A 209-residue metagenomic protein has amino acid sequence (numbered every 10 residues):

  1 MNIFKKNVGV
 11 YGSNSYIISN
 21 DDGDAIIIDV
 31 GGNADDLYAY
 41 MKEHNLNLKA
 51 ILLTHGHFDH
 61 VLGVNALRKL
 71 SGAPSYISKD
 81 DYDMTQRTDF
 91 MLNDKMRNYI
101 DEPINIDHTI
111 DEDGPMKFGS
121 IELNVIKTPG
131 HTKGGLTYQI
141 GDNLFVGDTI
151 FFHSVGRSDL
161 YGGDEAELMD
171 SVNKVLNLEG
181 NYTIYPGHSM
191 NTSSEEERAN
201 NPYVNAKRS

Functional and structural regions predicted by a protein language model:
M1, I106, E112-G114, G119-N124: Short beta-strand or tight-loop elements that sit immediately N-terminal to catalytic metal-binding acidic residues
M1-H44, T137-G147: Conserved beta-strand hairpin/beta-sheet module of binuclear metal-dependent hydrolase folds, prominently
K6-N7, N105-D107, K127-P129: Short Gly/Pro-enriched turn/cap motifs at secondary-structure boundaries
Y16, H108, D113-G114, L136 (+1 more regions): Residue-level detector of beta-strand structural context in well-folded domains
I27-I28, K49-G56, S75-S78, K127-G130 (+2 more regions): Active-site neighborhood of phospho(di)ester-bond hydrolases with catalytic His/Asp-centered motifs
N33-P115, N200-A206: Active-site HxH/HxHxD metal-binding segment of metal-dependent hydrolases
F90-M91, E122-S209: Metallo-beta-lactamase
